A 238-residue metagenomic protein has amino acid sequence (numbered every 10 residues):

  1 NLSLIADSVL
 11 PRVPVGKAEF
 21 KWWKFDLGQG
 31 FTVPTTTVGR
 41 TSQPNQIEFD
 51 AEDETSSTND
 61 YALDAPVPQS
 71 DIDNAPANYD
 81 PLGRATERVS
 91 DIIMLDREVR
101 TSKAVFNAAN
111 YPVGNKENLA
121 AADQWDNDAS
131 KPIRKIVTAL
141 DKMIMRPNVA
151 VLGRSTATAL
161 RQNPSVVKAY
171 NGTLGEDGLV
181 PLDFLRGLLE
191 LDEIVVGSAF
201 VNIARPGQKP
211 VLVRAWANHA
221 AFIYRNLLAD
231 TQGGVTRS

Functional and structural regions predicted by a protein language model:
N1-K17, P68-S70, D80, R84 (+6 more regions): Alpha-helix initiation/capping motif
L2-D64: Assembly/oligomerization interface modules of large self-assembling protein complexes
L2-L10, V99-K103, D177-L179, V195-N202: Short glycine-rich, low-complexity/disordered patches
A6-R12, I47-E54, K135-A139, G178-L185 (+1 more regions): Intrinsically disordered, low-complexity boundary segments flanking structured domains
W22-K24, T58, L63-P68, A139 (+4 more regions): Generic structural hydrophobic/aromatic packing signal, biased to beta-strands
F25-G30, E52, Y61-I72, D96-E98 (+2 more regions): Generic structural motif
Q69-P147, R154-N171: Alpha-helical scaffold segments that mediate packing/assembly in large oligomeric complexes
M145-S238: Extended oligomerization regions of viral-like shell subunits
